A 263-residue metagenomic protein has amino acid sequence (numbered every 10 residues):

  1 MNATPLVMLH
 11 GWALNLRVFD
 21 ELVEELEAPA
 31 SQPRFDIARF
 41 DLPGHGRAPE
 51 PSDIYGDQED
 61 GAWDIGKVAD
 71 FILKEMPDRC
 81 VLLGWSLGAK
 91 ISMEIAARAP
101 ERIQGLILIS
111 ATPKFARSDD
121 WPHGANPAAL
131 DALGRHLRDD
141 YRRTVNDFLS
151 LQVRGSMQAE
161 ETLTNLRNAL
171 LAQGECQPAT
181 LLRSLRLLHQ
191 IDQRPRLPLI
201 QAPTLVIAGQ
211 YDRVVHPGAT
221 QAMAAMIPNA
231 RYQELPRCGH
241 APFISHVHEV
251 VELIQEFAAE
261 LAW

Functional and structural regions predicted by a protein language model:
G11-L14, S86: Active-site glycine-rich loops that stabilize anionic/oxyanionic intermediates across multiple enzyme folds
A13-E21: Serine-hydrolase catalytic-loop signature spanning alpha/beta hydrolases and amidase-signature enzymes
D20-E27, P33-L83, A97, E252: Active-site loop/oxyanion-hole signature of alpha/beta-hydrolase fold enzymes
G84-G88, S92: Gly/Ala-rich beta-loop-alpha elbow adjacent to hydrolase catalytic centers
A97, I103-R138: Flexible "cap/lid" loop of the alpha/beta hydrolase fold
D139-I191, P195-R196: Conserved alpha/beta-hydrolase catalytic His-Asp/Glu region
I200, V206-A208, D212: Short beta-strand/loop motif that positions the catalytic acidic residue of the alpha/beta-hydrolase fold
C238-V251: Catalytic histidine-centered segment of alpha/beta-hydrolase-like enzymes
